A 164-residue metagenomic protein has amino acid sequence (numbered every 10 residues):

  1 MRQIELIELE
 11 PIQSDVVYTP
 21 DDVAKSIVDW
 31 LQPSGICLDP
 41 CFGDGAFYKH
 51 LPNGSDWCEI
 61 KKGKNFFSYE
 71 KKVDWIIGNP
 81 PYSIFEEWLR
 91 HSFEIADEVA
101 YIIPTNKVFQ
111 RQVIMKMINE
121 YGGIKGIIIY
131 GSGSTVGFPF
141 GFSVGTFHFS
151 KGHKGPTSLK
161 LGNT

Functional and structural regions predicted by a protein language model:
M1-T164: Class I S-adenosyl-L-methionine-dependent methyltransferase catalytic core
